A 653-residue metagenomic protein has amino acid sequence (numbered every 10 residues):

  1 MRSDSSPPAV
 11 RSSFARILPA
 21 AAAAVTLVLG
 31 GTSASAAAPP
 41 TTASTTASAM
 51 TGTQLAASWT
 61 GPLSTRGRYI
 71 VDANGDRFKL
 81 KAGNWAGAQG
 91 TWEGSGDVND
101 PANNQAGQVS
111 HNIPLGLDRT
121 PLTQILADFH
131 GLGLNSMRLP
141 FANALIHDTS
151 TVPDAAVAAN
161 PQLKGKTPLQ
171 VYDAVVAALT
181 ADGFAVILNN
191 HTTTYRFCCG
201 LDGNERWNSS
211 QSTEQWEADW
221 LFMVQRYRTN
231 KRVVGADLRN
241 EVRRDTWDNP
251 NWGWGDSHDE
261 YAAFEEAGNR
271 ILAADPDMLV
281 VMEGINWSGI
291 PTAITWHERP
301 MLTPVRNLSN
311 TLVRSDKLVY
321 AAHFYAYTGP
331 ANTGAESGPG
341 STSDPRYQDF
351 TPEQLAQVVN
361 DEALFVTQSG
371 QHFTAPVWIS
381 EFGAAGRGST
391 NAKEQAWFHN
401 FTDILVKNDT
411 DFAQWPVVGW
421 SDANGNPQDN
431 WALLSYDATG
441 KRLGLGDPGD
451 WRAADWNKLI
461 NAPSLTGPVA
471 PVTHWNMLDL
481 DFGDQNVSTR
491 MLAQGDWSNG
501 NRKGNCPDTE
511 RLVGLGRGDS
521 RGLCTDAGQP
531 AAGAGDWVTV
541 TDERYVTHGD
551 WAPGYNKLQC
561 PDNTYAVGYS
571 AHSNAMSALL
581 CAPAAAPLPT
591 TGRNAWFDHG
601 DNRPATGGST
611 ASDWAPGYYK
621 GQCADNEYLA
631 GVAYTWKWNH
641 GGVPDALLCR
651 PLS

Functional and structural regions predicted by a protein language model:
M1-T42: Secretory targeting and sorting signals
A38-P39, A47-S136: N-terminal carbohydrate-binding accessory modules
S95-P101, Q105-S110, N143-P168, T194-Q211 (+4 more regions): Surface-exposed, active-site-proximal loop segments in enzymatic domains
G107-P114, D118, N208-S210, E214-G235 (+1 more regions): Extracellular glycoside hydrolase catalytic/binding regions
V109-M137, L145-H147, P153-G235, A262-R270: An active-site-proximal structural segment forming one wall of the substrate-binding cleft that immediately precedes
S389-L480: Aromatic-rich peripheral "rim/lid" segments of glycoside hydrolase catalytic domains that contact and position glycan
M477-S653: Lectin-type carbohydrate-recognition ectodomains
